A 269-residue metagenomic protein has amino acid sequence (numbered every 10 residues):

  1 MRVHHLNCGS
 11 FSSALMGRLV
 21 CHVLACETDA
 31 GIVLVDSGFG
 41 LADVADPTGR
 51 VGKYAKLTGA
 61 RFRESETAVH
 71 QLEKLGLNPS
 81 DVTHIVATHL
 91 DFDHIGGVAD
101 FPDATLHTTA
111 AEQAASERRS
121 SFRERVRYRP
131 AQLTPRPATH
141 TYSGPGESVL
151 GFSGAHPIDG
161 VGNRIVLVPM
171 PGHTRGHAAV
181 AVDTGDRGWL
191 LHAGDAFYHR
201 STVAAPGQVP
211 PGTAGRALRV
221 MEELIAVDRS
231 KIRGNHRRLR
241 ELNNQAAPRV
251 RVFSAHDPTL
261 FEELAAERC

Functional and structural regions predicted by a protein language model:
M1-R61, R238, Q245-A247: Zn-dependent metallo-beta-lactamase
H5-S10, M16, H22-E27, V33 (+1 more regions): Core dinuclear metal-dependent hydrolase active-site scaffold
C8-G9, S37-G40, L90, E112 (+3 more regions): Active-site metal-binding loops of divalent metal-dependent hydrolases
L15-R18, H107-T108, E117-P137, S201-A204 (+1 more regions): C-terminal/domain-terminus segments
G31-V33, H84, W189-L190, R251: Structural motif
L41, K56-H70, R187-C269: Cap/insert and terminal regions of metallo-dependent hydrolase folds
P47-T108: Active-site metal-binding motif and surrounding structural segment of the metallo-beta-lactamase
R61-E66, Q71-L77, D81, A110-P169 (+2 more regions): Metallo-beta-lactamase
